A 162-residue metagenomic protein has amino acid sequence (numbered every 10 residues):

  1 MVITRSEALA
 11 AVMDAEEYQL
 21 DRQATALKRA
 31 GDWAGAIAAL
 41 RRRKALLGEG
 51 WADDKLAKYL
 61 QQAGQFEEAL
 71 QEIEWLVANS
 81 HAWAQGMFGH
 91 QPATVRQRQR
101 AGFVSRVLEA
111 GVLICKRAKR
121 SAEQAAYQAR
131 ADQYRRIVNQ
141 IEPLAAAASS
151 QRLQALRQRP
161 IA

Functional and structural regions predicted by a protein language model:
L9-D21, W33, L47-D53, R100-V107: Generic helix N-cap/helix-start motif at coil->alpha-helix transitions
A26-A36, I73-E74, H81-G86: Helix-turn-helix repeat elements of alpha-solenoid scaffolds
A30, A63, A118-S121: Structural motif corresponding to the intra-repeat A-B loop/turn of tetratricopeptide repeats
W33, L40-R41, I73, Q128 (+1 more regions): Inward-facing hydrophobic residues that define packing positions of alpha-helical scaffold repeats
A34-G35, E67, A122-A125: Residue register within tetratricopeptide repeats
L46-G48, L76-M87, C115-A118, A122 (+1 more regions): Alpha-helical junction/boundary sensor with strong preference for TPR arrays
